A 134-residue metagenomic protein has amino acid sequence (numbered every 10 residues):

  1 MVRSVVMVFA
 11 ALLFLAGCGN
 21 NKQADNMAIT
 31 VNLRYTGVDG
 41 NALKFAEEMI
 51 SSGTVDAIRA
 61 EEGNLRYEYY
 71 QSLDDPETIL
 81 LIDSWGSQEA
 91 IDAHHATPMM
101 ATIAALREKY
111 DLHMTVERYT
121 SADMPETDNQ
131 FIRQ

Functional and structural regions predicted by a protein language model:
M1-S4: Positively charged n-region of N-terminal signal peptides that target proteins for export
V6-A16: Bacterial N-terminal signal peptides
C18-I79, S84-A96, L112-Q134: Short S/T/G/P-rich N-terminal loop/turn motif that feeds into the first structured element of a domain
H94-H95, A104-R107: Short, flexible helix/strand-to-coil boundary loops that buttress conserved ligand/catalytic motifs in alpha/beta
